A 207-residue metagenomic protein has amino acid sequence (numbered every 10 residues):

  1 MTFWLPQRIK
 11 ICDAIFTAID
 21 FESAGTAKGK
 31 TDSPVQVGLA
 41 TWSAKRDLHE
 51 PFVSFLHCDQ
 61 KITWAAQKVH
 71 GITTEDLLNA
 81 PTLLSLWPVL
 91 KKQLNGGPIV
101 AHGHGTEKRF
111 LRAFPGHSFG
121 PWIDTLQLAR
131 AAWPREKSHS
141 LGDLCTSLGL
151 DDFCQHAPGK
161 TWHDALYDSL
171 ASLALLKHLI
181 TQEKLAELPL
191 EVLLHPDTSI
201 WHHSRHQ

Functional and structural regions predicted by a protein language model:
M1-I9, L170-Q207: Acidic two-metal-ion nuclease catalytic site recognized across multiple nuclease folds, prominently DnaQ/RNase D-T
T2-G120, R135, D143-L150, A157: Conserved non-catalytic scaffold segment of RNase H-like nuclease domains
F21-S23, K108, T125, A165 (+1 more regions): Generic detector of well-ordered alpha-helical packing
K91, L111-R112, H156, P196-H206: HAD-like small-molecule phosphatases
P121-I123, H139, F153-Q155, L185-A186: Short, structured loop/turn "capping" segments at alpha-beta junctions
I123-D143: Short alpha-helix plus adjacent loop in nuclease-associated cores
A157-L166: A short glycine-threonine-serine/GTX helix/turn-capping micro-motif
